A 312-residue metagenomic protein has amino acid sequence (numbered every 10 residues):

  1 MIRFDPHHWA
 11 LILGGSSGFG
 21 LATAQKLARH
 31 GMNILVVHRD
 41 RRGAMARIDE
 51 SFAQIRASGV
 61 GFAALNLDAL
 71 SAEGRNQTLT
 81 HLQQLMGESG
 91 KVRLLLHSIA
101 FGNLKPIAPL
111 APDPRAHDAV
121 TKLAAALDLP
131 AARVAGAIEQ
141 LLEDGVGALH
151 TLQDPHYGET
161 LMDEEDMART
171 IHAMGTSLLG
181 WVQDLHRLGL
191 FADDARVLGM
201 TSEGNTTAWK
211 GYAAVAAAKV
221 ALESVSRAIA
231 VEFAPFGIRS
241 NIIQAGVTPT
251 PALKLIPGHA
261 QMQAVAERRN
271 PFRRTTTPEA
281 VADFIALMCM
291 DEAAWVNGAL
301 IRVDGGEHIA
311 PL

Functional and structural regions predicted by a protein language model:
M1-D166, L255: Short-chain dehydrogenase/reductase
F4, T250, F284-A286, N297-L312: Short C-terminal tail/terminal secondary-structure segment of NAD(P)H-dependent dehydrogenase/reductase domains
L27, F233, M288: Aromatic pocket-lining residues of Rossmann-like dinucleotide-binding sites
L96, L198, S240-I243, L253 (+1 more regions): Hydrophobic structural elements of the Rossmann-like NAD(P)H-binding subdomain that define the short-chain
A100-L222, S226-P235, V247-T248: Catalytic loop of short-chain dehydrogenase/reductase
G211-A214, P235, I242-N270, A310-L312: A glycine/serine/threonine-rich, flexible loop-to-helix segment that serves as the NAD(P) cofactor-binding "lid"
R239-P249, C289, R302-D304: Conserved SDR Rossmann-fold cofactor-binding beta-strand/turn motif
N270-V281, E292: A conserved structural motif in NAD(P)-dependent oxidoreductases
